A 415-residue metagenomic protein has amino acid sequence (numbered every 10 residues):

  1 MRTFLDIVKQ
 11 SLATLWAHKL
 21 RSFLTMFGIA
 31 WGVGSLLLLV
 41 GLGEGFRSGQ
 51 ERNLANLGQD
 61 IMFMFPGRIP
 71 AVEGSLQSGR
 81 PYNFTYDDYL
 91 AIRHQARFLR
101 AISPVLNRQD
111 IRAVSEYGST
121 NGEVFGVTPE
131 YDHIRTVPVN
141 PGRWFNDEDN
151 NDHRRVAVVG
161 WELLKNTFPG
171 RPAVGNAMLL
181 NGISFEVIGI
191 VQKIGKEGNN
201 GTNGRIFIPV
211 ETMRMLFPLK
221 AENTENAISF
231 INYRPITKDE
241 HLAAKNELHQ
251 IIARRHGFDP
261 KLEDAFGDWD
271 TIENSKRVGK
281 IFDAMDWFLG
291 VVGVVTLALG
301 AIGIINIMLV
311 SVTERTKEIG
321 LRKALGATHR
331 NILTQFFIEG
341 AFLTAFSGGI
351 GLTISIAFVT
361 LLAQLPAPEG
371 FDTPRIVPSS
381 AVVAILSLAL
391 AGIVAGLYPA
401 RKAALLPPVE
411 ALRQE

Functional and structural regions predicted by a protein language model:
F4, N56, A400-E415: Short cytosolic juxtamembrane segments of multi-pass membrane proteins
I7-W16, L20-G28, L39, W287-A363 (+2 more regions): Transmembrane alpha-helical interface segments in multi-pass membrane proteins
K9-W16, E44-R47, E51, E273-L289 (+1 more regions): Alpha-helical membrane-interface segments at transmembrane helix boundaries
H18, F46, L54, M64-P66 (+14 more regions): Generic structural signal for small/hydrophobic residues in well-ordered secondary structure, especially within
E44-E123, E130-H133, K165-N166, D239 (+1 more regions): Hydrophobic, regular-secondary-structure patches
F125, P129-F145, H153-D259: Mid-to-C-terminal secondary-structure elements that act as membrane-proximal/extracytoplasmic interface segments
N232, E240-L248, D259-G293: Peri-transmembrane interface segments
